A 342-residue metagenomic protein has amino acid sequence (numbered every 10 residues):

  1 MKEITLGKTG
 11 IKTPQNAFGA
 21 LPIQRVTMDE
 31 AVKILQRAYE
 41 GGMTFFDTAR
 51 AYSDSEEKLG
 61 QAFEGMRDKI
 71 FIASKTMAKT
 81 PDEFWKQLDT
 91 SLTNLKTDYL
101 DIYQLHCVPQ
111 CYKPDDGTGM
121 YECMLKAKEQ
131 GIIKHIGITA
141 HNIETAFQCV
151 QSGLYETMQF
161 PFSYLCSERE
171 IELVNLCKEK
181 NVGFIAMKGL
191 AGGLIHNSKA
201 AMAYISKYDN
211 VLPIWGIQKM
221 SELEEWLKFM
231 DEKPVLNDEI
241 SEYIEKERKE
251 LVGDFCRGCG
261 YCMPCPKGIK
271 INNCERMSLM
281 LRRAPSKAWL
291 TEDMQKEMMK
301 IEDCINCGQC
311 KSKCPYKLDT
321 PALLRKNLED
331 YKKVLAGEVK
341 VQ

Functional and structural regions predicted by a protein language model:
M1-I70: N-terminal binding-site loop/beta-alpha segment at the start of enzyme catalytic domains that lines or forms
L6, F18, F46, L59 (+11 more regions): Conserved, mostly hydrophobic/aromatic
G19, A49, Y103-H106, T139 (+3 more regions): Conserved residues at the C-terminal ends of beta-strands
V26-D29, Q36, E40, K79-I185 (+1 more regions): Glycine/proline-rich, positively charged, aromatic-decorated active-site loop/lid region on the catalytic face
Y39, M43-T44, E172-A186, L190-Q342: Structured C-terminal cap/extension of enzyme domains
T44-A49, A73-S74, K134-G137, T157-F160 (+3 more regions): Short catalytic-loop micro-motif centered on adjacent basic/acidic residues
E57-S74, E122-G131, E179-N181: Alpha-helix-loop-beta-strand connector modules within alpha/beta enzyme cores
K69-I72, Y155-S163, P234-I240: Short hydrophobic/aromatic-enriched beta-strand-loop microsegments
